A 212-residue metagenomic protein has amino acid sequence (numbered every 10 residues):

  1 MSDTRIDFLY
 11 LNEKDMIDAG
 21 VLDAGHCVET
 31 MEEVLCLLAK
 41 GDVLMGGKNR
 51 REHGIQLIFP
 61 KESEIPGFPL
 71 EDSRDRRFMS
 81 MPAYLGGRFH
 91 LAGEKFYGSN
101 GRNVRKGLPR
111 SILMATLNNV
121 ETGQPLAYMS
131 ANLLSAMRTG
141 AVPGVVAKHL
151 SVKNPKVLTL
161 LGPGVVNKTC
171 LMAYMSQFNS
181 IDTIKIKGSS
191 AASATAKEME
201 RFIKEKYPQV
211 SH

Functional and structural regions predicted by a protein language model:
M1-R138, V142-G144, N154: N-terminal ligand-binding/catalytic initiation module
T30-E33, V142-H149, T169, A173 (+2 more regions): Alpha-helical scaffold segments in soluble metabolic enzymes
L35-D42, A147, S151, F178 (+1 more regions): Structural signal for hydrophobic packing residues in well-ordered secondary-structure cores of soluble enzyme domains
I112, K168, S193-K197: Short, surface-exposed alpha-helical segments at coil->helix boundaries
L117, H149-S151, A191-S193: Short, intrinsically disordered/low-complexity patches at protein termini and at juxtamembrane boundaries
P143, N154-F178, K187-A191: Glycine-rich adenosine-cofactor-binding loop
Q177-Y207: NAD(P)-binding Rossmann-fold cofactor-contacting core
S211-H212: Short acidic-hydrophobic, aromatic-tinged amphipathic segments that line or gate anion-handling sites
